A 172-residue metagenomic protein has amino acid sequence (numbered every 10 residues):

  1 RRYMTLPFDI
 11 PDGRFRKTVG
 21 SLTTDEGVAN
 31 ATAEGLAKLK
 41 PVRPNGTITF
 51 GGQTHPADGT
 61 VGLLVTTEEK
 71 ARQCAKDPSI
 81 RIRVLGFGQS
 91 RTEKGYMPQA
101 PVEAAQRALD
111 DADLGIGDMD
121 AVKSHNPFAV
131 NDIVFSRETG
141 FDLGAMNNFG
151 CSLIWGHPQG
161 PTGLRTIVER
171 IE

Functional and structural regions predicted by a protein language model:
R1, L63-K70, R137, H157-E172: Active-site-proximal alpha-helical scaffold in enzymes
R1-Q73: N-terminal extracellular/periplasmic Venus flytrap/periplasmic-binding protein-like
R2-I10, D77-Q89, G117-N126, G144-C151: Beta-strand segments within the central parallel beta-sheet cores of soluble alpha/beta enzyme folds
R16-T23, E93-P101, N126-A145, P158-G163: Short glycine/threonine-rich loop-to-helix capping motif typified by GTGT followed within a few residues by an Asp-Pro
I48-V61, L85-D111, I154-E169: Active-site pocket-shaping loop/turn-to-helix segments
E69-A71, Q89, A129, L153: Short, glycine-/Ser/Thr-/acidic-enriched flexible segments
A71-P78, Q106-D120, T139-D142: Phosphate/pyrophosphate-binding loops at sites that engage ATP/ADP/AMP, CoA/4′-phosphopantetheine, polyphosphate
